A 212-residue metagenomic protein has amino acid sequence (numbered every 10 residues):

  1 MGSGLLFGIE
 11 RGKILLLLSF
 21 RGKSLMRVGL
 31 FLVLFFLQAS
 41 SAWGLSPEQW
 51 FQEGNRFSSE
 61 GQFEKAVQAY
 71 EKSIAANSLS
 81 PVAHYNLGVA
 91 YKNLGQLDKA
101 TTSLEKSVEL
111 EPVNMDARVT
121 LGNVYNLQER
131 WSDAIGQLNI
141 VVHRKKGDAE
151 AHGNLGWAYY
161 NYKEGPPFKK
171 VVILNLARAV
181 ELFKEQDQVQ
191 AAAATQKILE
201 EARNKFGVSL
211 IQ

Functional and structural regions predicted by a protein language model:
G29-A39: Bacterial N-terminal signal peptides
S40-E64, Q68: N-terminal leader/linker segments that initiate helical-solenoid repeat arrays
S46-E48, P81-V82, M115-D116, A149-E150 (+2 more regions): Helix-start (N-cap) detector for alpha-helical repeat units in TPR-like alpha-solenoids, especially tetratricopeptide
P47, N161, P167-Q212: Terminal, low-structured helical/coil segments at or just beyond the last alpha-helical repeat
S59-K72, N93-K106, Q128-I140, K163-R178: Structural signature of tandem alpha-helical TPR/SEL1-like repeats, specifically the intra-repeat loop/turn
